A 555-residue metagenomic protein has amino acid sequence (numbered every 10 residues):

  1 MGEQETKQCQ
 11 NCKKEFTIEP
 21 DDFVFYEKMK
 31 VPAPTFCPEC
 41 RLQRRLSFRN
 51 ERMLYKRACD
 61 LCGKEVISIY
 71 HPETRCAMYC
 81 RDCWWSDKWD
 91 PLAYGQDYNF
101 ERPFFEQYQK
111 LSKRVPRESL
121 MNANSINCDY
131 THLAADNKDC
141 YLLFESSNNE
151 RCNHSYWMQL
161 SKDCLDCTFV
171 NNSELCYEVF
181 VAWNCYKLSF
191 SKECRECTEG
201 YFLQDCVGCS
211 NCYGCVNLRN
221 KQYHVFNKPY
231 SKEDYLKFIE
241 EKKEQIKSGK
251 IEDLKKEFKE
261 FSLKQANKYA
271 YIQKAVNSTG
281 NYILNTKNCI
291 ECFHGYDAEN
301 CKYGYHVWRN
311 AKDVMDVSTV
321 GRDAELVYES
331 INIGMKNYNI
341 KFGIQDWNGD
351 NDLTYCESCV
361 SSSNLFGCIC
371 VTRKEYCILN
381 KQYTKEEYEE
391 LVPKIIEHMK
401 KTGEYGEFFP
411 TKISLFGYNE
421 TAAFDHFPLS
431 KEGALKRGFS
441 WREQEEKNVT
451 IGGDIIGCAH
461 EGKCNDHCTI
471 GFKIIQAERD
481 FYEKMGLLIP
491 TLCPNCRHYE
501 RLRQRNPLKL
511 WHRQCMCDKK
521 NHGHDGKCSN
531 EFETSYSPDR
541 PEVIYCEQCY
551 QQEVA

Functional and structural regions predicted by a protein language model:
G2-A555: Long, distal/terminal scaffolding or interaction modules with repetitive or compositionally biased sequence
